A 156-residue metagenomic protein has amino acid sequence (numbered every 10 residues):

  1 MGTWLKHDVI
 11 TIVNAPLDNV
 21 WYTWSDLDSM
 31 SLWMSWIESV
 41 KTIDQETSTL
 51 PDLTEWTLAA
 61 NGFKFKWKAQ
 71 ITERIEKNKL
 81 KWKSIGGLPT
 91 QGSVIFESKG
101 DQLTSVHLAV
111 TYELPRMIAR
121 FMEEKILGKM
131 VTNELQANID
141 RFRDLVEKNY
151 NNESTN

Functional and structural regions predicted by a protein language model:
M1-T49, N152, N156: Hydrophobic ligand-binding cavity/cleft-lining segments
V9-T11, W67-E73, Q91-S98, V110: Hydrophobic/aromatic beta-strand elements that line small-molecule binding cavities or substrate pockets in beta-rich
V13, L58, V110-Y112: Hydrophobic beta-strand positions in extracellular immunoglobulin-like domains
N14-D18, R74-I75, K99-D101: Short loop segments at secondary-structure junctions
D18-W21, Q136, D140: Amphipathic alpha-helical segments that line or abut small-molecule/effector binding pockets and mediate allosteric
K41-Q91, S105, A137-N156: Glycine-rich portal/gate segments that line the openings of hydrophobic small-molecule binding cavities
K83-A137, E153-N156: Beta-strand/loop substructures that line and gate deep hydrophobic ligand-binding cavities in soluble
